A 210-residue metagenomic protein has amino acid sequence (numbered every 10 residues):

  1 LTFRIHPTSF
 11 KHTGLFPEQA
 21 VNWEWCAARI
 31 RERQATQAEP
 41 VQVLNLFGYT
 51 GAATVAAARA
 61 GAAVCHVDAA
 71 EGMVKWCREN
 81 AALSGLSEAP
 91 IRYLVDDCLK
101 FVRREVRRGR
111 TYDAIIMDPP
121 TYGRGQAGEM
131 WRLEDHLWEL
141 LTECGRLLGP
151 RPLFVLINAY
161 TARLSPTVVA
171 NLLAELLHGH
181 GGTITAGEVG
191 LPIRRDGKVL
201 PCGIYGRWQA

Functional and structural regions predicted by a protein language model:
L1-L15, E24: Non-catalytic substrate-recognition/targeting regions of SAM-dependent transferases
P17-E39: Conserved alpha-helix/loop element of class I SAM-dependent methyltransferases that forms part of the SAM/SAH-binding
Q37-Y49: Conserved class I S-adenosyl-L-methionine
T50-V64: Conserved SAM-binding loop of SAM-dependent methyltransferases across substrates and taxa, primarily the Class I
A70-I116: S-adenosyl-L-methionine
E71-M73, V95, L99, Y112-E143: Mobile active-site "lid"/loop adjacent to the S-adenosyl-L-methionine
E143, L148-V155: Short glycine-dipeptide loop
P152-A210: C-terminal catalytic and target-recognition region of SAM-dependent MTase-like enzymes, primarily methyltransferases
